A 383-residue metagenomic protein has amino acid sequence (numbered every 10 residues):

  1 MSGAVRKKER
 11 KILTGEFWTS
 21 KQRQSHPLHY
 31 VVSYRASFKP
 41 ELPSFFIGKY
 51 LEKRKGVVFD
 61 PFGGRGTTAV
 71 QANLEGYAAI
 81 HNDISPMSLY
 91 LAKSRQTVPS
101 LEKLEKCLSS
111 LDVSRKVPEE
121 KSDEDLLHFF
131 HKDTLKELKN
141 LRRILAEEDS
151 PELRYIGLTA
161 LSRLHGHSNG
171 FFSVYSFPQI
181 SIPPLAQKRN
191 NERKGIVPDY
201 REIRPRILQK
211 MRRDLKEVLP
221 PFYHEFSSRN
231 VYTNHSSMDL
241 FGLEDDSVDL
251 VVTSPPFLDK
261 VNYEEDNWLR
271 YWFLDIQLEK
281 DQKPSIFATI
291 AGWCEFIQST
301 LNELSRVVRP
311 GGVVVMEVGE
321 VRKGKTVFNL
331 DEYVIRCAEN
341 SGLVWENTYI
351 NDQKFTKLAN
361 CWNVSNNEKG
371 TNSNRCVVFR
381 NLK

Functional and structural regions predicted by a protein language model:
M1-K53: S-adenosyl-L-methionine
H29-A36, D123-D133, I286-E295, M316-E332: Acceptor-substrate binding/catalytic loop of class I
P40-P43, G56-E75, A79-P86, A92 (+5 more regions): Conserved proline-anchored active-site loop of SAM-dependent methyltransferases that bridges a beta-strand
P86-E148, D275-P284: Conserved phosphoryl-transfer catalytic core
L138-T253, L258-D259: SAM-dependent nucleic-acid methyltransferase catalytic core
P256-F296, R322: Mobile active-site "lid"/loop adjacent to the S-adenosyl-L-methionine
C294-P310: A short glycine-rich, Lys/Arg-flanked "PGG" loop and its adjoining helix->strand segment in the class I
R322, F328, V334-I335, L343-K383: Class I S-adenosyl-L-methionine
